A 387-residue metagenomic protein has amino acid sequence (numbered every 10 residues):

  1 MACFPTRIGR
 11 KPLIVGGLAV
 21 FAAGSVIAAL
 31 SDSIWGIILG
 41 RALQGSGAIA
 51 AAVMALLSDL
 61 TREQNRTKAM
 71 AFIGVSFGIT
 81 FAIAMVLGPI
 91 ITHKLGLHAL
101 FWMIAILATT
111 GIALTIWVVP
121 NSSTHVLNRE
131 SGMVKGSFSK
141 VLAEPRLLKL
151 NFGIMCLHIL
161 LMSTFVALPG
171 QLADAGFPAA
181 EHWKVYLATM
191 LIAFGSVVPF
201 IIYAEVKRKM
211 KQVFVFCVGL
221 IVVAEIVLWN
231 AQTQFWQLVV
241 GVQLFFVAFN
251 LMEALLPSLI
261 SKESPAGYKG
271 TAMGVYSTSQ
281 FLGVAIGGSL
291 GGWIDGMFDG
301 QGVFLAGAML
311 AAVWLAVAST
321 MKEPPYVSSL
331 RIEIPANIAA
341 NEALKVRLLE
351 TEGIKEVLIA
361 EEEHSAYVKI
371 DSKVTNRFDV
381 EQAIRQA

Functional and structural regions predicted by a protein language model:
M1-D32: Conserved MFS/SLC helix-loop-helix module at the cytosolic interface between two early adjacent transmembrane helices
M1-G9, S196-K209, D295: Helix-to-loop junctions at the C-terminal end of transmembrane segments in multipass secondary transporters
G24, W35-A48, W236-L251: Hydrophobic core of transmembrane alpha-helices in multi-pass small-molecule transporters, especially MFS/SLC-type
G40-F77: Cytoplasmic helix-loop-helix junction between adjacent transmembrane helices in 12-TM secondary transporters
F72-I116: Helix-loop-helix hairpin linking two adjacent transmembrane segments in secondary transporters
I106-H125, W314-K322: C-terminal membrane-cytosol helix-exit motif in multi-pass small-molecule transporters
P120-N151: Juxtamembrane intracellular "pre-TM" segments in multi-pass secondary transporters
